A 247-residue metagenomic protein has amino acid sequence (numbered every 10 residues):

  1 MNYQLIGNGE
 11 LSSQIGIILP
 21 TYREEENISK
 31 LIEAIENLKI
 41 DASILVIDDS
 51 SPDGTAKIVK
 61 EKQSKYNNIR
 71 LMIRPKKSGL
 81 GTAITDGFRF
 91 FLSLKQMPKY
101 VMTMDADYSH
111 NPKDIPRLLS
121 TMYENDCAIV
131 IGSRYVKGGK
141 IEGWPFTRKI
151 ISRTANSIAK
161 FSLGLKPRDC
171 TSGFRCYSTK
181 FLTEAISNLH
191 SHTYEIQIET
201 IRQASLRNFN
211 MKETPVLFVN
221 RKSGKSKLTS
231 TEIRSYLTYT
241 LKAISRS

Functional and structural regions predicted by a protein language model:
M1-I15, R117-S120, G164, N188-S247: Hydrophobic helical membrane-anchoring modules
G16-P20, L45-V46, I73: Short hydrophobic beta-strand elements that form part of the catalytic alpha/beta core underpinning NDP-sugar/donor
L19-E33, S50: Active-site beta-to-alpha loop of glycosyltransferases that engages the nucleotide-sugar donor
E26-K30, D53-K62: Acidic helix N-cap motif at the loop->helix transition within catalytic regions of sugar-transfer enzymes
E33-A42: Short, acidic, metal-binding catalytic loop of nucleotide-sugar glycosyltransferases
D48-K57, Y108: A conserved acidic beta->alpha catalytic loop
R74-S93, Y100, P112-Y194, R221-T231 (+1 more regions): Acceptor/aglycone-binding surface of glycosyltransferases and processive sugar-polymer synthases
